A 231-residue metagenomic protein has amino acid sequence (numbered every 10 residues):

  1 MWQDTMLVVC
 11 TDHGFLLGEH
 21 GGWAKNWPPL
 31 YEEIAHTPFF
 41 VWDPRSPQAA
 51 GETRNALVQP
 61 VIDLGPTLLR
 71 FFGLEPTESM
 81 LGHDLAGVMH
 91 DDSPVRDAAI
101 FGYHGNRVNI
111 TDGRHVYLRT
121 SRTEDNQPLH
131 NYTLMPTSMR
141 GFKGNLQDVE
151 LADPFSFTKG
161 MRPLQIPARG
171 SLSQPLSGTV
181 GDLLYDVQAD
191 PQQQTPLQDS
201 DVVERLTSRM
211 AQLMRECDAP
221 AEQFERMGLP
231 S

Functional and structural regions predicted by a protein language model:
M1-A50, A56, P60: Histidine-centered active-site microenvironments of extracellular/periplasmic hydrolases and transferases
Q3-T5, E52-D112: Polar, surface-exposed loop/tail segments that function as active-site lids or cofactor/substrate-recognition elements
M6-T11, P38-V41, L64-L69, L183-D186 (+1 more regions): Beta-strand elements within well-structured catalytic alpha/beta cores of enzymes that handle phosphate/sulfate esters
N26, Q48-V58, F72-P76, H104 (+2 more regions): Active-site rim elements
E32, H104-Q198: C-terminal, low-complexity/hydrophilic appendages and adjacent surface loops of extracellular/periplasmic anionic
I34, Q59-P66, H83, T137 (+4 more regions): A structural signal for well-ordered alpha-helical segments within the folded catalytic domains of diverse enzymes
G65-L69, G73, A86, L118 (+3 more regions): Non-transmembrane alpha-helical segments in soluble domains of secreted/periplasmic/extracellular proteins
R96-I100, A221-F224, G228: WW-domain-binding short linear motifs
